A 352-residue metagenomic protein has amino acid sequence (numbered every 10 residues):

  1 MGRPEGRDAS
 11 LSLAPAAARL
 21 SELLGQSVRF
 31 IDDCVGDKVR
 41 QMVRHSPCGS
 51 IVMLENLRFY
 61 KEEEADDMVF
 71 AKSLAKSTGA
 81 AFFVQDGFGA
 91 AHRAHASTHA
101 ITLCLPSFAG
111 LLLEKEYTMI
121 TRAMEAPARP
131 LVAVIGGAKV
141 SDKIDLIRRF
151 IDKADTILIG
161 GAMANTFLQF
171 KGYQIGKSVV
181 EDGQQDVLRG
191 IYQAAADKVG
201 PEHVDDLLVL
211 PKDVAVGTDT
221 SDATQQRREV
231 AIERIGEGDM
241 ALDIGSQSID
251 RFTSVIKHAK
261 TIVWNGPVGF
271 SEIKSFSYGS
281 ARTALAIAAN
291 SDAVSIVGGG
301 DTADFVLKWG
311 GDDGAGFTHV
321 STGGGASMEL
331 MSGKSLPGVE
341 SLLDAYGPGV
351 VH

Functional and structural regions predicted by a protein language model:
M1-H352: Active-site loop-to-helix "anion-binding N-cap" substructures in soluble metabolic enzymes
